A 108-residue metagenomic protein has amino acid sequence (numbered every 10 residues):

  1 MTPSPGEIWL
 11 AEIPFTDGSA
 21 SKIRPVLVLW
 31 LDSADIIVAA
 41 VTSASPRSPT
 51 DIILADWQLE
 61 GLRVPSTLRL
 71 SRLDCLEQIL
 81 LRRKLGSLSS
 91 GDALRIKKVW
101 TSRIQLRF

Functional and structural regions predicted by a protein language model:
M1, L59-F108: C-terminal terminal-subdomain/extension
D17-I23, V28-Q58: Compact nucleic-acid interaction/catalytic patches
